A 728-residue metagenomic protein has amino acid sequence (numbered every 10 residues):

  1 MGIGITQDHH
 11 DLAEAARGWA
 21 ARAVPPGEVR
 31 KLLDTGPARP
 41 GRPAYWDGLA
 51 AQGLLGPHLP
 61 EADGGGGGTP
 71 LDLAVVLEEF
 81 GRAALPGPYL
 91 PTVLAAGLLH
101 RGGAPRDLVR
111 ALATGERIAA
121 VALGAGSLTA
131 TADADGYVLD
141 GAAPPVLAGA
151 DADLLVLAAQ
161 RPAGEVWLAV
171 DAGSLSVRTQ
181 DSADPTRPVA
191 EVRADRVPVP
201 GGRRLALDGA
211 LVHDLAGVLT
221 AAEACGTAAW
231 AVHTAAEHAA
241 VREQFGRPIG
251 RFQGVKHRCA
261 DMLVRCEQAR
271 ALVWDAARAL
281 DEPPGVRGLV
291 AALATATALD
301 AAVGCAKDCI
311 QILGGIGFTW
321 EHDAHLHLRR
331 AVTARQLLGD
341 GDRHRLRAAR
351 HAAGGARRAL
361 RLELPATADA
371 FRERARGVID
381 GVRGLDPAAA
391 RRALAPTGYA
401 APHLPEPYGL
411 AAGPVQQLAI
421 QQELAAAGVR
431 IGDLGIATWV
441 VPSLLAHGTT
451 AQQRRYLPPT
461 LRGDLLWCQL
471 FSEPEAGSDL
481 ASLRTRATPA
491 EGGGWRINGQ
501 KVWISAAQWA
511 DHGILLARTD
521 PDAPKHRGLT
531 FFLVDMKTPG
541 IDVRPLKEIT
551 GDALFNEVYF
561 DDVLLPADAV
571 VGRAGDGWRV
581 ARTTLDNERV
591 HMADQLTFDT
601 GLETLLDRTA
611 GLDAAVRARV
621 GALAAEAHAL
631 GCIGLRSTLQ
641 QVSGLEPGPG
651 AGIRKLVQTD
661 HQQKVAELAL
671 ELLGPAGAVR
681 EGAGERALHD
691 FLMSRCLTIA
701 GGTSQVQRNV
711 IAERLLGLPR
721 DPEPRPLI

Functional and structural regions predicted by a protein language model:
M1-P86, H344-L434, L445, H591-A593 (+4 more regions): Amphipathic, small/basic residue-rich leader segments at the start of a protein or domain
G2, G315-D380, V415, V580-T583 (+2 more regions): Glycine-rich phosphate/cofactor-binding loops in nucleotide/flavin-utilizing enzymes
G2-E14, G81-R82, L175-E267, L364-A366 (+7 more regions): Glycine-rich beta->alpha junctions and the first turn(s) of the following alpha-helix
P26-P37, A236, Q244, L263-A296 (+3 more regions): C-terminal helix-coil-helix/basic helical segment that borders enzyme active sites and/or dimer interfaces and provides
D47-R106, Y399-P458, R462-G463, A506-H512 (+6 more regions): Internal helix-loop-helix
T114-A125, L157, G463-F471, L516: A short, Trp-centered hydrophobic/proline-enriched beta-strand micro-motif
A122, G136, A142-S176, Q180 (+2 more regions): A short core secondary-structure module
C225, V232, F245-A356, R686 (+1 more regions): Extended, hydrophobic interaction surfaces within ordered domains
